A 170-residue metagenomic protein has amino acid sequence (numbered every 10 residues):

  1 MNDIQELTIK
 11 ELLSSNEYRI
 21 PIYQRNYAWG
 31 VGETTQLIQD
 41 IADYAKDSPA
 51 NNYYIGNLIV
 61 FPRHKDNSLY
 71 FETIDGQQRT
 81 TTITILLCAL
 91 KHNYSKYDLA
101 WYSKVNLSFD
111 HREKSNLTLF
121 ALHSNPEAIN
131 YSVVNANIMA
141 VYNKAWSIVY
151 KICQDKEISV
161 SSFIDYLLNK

Functional and structural regions predicted by a protein language model:
M1-K170: Glycine- and hydrophobic-rich flexible loops that cap the catalytic core of alpha/beta enzyme folds
